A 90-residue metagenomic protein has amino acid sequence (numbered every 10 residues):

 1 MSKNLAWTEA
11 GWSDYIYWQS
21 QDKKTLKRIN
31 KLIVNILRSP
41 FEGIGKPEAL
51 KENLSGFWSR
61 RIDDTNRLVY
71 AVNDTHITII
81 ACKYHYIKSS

Functional and structural regions predicted by a protein language model:
S2-N4, S13-L26, I44, K51 (+2 more regions): Enriched for short, Lys/Arg-rich terminal
T8: Residue-level signal for threonine
D14, L32-N35, N53: Residues that form generic nucleotide/phosphate-binding pockets
L26-S39, I44: Compact soluble domain cores
S39, E48, E52: Short glycine- and Lys/Arg-enriched binding-loop motifs that mark or flank ligand-binding interfaces
